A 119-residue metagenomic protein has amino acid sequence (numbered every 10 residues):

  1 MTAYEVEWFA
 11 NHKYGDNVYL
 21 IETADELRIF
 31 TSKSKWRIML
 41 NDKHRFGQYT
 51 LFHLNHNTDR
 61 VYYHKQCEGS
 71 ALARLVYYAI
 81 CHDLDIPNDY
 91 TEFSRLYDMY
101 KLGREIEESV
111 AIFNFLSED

Functional and structural regions predicted by a protein language model:
M1-K33, Y90-D119: Negatively charged, low-complexity tracts enriched in Asp/Glu with abundant Ser/Thr
S34-D85: Intrinsically disordered, low-complexity regulatory segments enriched in Ser/Thr/Pro and charged residues
